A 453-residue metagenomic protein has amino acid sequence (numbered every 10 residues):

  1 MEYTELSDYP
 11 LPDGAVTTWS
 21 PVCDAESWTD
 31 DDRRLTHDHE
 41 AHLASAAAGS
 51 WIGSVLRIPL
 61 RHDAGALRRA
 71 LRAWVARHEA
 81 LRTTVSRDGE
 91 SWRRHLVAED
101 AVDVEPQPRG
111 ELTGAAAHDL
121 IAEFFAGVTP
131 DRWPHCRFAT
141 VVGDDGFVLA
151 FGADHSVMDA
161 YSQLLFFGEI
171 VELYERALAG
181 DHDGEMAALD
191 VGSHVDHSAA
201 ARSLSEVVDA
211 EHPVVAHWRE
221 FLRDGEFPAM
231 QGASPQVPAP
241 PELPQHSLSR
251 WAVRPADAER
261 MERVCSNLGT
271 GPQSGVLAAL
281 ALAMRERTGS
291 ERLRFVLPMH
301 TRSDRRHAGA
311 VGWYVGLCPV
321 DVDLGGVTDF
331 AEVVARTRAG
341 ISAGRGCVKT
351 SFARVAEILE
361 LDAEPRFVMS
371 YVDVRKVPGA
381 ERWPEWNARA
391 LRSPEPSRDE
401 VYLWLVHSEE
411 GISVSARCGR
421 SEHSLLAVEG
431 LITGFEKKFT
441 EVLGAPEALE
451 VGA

Functional and structural regions predicted by a protein language model:
M1-A47, R68-G110, P134, D190-H246: Short amphipathic alpha-helices and their capping loops
E2, A15, A46-W51, R68 (+5 more regions): His-Asp-centered acyl/peptidyl-transfer active-site segments
E2, P12-D31, L60-A76, S91-W133 (+5 more regions): A short, small/polar-residue-rich loop/turn motif at beta-strand boundaries within alpha/beta enzyme cores
E2-D8, Q107, E111-G114, E123-V195 (+1 more regions): Active-site-proximal acidic secondary-structure segment that organizes catalysis
A25-D30, A47-A66, R132-F151, V237-R302 (+3 more regions): Gly/Ser/Thr-rich phosphate-binding loops and adjoining beta-strand/alpha-helix segments that form adenosine-phosphate
T29-S45, A115-L120, Q163, P244-R260 (+2 more regions): AMP-binding/adenylate-forming domain of the ANL superfamily
H78, R82, F167, E291-P298 (+1 more regions): Extended, hydrophobic beta-loop-alpha segments that form or line the acyl/peptidyl-thioester binding and transfer paths
